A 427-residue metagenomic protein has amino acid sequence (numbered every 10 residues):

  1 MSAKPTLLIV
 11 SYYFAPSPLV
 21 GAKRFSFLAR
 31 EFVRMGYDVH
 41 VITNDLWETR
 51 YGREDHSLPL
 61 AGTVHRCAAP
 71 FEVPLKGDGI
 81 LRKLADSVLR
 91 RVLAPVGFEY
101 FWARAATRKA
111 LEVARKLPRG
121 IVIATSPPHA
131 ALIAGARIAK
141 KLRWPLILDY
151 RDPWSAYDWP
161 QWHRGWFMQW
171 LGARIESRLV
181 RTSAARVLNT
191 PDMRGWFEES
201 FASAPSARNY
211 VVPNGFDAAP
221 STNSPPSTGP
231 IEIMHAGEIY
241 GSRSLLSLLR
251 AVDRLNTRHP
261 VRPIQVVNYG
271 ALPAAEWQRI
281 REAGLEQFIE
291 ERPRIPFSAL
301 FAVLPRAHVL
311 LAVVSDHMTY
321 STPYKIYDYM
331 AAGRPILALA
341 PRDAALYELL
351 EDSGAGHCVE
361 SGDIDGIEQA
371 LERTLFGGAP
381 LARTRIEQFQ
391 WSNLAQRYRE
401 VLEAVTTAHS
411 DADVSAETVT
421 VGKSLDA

Functional and structural regions predicted by a protein language model:
M1-A69, A185, E403, T407-H409 (+1 more regions): N-terminal subdomain of nucleotide-sugar transferases
F27, R104, R108-L111, A130-I133 (+2 more regions): Membrane-proximal helix-turn-helix segments that form the acceptor-binding/catalytic region of lipid-linked
V41-R108, E112-A114: A conserved catalytic-core segment of Leloir-type glycosyltransferases
D192, V212-G215: Carbohydrate-associated surface elements
P225-R243, L249, L394: Conserved donor-binding/catalytic core segment of Leloir-type glycosyltransferases
R243, P296-A302, L310-D328, P335-E348: Nucleotide-sugar-dependent
H259, V267-G270, A274-A299: Nucleotide-activated donor-binding/catalytic signature segment of Leloir-type glycosyltransferases, i.e., the conserved
G362-G366, L375-A404: A charged, aromatic-enriched C-terminal amphipathic alpha-helix characteristic of glycosyltransferases across folds
